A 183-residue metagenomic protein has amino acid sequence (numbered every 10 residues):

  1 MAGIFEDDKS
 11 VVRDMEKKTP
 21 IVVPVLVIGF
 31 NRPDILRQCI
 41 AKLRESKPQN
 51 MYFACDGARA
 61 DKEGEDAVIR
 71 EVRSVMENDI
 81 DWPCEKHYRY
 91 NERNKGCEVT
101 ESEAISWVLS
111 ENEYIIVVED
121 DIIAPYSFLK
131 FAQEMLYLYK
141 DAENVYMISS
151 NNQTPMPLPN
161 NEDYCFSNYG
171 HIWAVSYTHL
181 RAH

Functional and structural regions predicted by a protein language model:
A2-A41: N-proximal low-complexity "stem/linker" segments adjacent to membrane-targeting elements
S46-H87: Acidic donor-binding segment of Leloir-type glycosyltransferases
E92-T100: A short, glycine-/small-residue-rich helix N-cap motif at loop->alpha-helix starts within glycosyltransferase
S102-Y114: Active-site nucleotide-sugar/metal-binding loop of Leloir-type enzymes
E113-I123: Short beta-strand-to-loop acidic/aromatic patch adjacent to the donor-nucleotide binding site
L129-N161: Conserved donor NDP-sugar-binding/catalytic core segment of glycosyltransferases
H171-V175: Short glycine- and hydrophobic/aromatic-rich loop-to-beta-strand nucleating segment in the catalytic cores
T178-H183: Conserved small/polar residues in nucleotide/adenosyl-binding loops
